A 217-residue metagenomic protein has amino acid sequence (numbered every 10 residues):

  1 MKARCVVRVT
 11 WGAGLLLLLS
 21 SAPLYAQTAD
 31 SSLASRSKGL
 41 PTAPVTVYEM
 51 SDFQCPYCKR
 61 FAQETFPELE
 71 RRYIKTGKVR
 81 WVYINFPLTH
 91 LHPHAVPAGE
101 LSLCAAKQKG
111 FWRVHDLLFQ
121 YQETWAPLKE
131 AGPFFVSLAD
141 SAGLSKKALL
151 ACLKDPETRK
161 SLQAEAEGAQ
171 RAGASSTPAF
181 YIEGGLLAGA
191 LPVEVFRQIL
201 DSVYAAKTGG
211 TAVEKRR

Functional and structural regions predicted by a protein language model:
M1-V7: N-terminal secretory signal peptides that target proteins for export/translocation
A3, M50-D52, Q63-F66, V136-R217: C-terminal cap of thioredoxin/glutaredoxin-like
R8-P23: Bacterial N-terminal signal peptides
L24-T28: Boundary at the C-terminal end of the N-terminal hydrophobic targeting segment
A29-V45, Y73: A short beta-strand-turn-helix
A43, S51-D140, A172, A206-R217: Structural alpha/beta surface segment adjacent to cysteine/selenocysteine redox centers across thiol/disulfide enzymes
A43-T46, G77, S176, E183: Envelope-exposed proteins and targeting segments
V47, V114, L149: Divalent metal-coordination and catalytic microenvironments
